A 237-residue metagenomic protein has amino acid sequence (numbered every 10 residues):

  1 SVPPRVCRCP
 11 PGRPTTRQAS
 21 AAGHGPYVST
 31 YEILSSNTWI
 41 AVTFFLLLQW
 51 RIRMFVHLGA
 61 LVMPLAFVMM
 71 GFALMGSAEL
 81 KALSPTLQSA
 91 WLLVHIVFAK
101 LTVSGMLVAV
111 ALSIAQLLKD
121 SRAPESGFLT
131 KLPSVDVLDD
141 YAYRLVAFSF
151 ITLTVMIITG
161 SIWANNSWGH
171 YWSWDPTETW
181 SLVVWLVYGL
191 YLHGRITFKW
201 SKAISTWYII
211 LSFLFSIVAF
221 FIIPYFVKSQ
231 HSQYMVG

Functional and structural regions predicted by a protein language model:
S1-A82, V94-S121, V137-S167, S173-G237: Hydrophobic cores of alpha-helical transmembrane segments in multi-pass integral membrane proteins
L83-W91: Active-site-proximal inter-transmembrane loops
Q88, L132, W168-Y171: Short helix/strand-bridging catalytic loops that position acidic/His residues to coordinate divalent metals and engage
R122-L138: Membrane-interface interhelical connector segments
